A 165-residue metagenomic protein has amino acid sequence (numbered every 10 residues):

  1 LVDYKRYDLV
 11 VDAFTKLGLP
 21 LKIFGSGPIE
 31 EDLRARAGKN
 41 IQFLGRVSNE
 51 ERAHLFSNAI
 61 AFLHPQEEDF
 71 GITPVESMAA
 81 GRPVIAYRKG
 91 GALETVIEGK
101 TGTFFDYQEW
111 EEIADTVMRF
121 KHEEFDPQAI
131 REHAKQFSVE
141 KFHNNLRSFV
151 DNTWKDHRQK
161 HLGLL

Functional and structural regions predicted by a protein language model:
V2-K16, P28-D32: A conserved mid-protein helix/loop that constitutes part of the nucleotide-sugar donor-binding site
V10-V11, L21, I113, I130 (+1 more regions): A structural motif in glycosyltransferase catalytic domains
E30-E51: Nucleotide-activated donor-binding/catalytic signature segment of Leloir-type glycosyltransferases, i.e., the conserved
H54-A59, L146: Short alpha-helical donor nucleotide-sugar binding micro-motif in glycosyltransferases
S57-D69, R82: Acidic donor-binding loop of glycosyltransferase active sites
P83-Y87, V96: Short hydrophobic beta-strand element within catalytic cores of glycosyltransferases and related nucleotide-activated
L93-M118, F125: Change "using UDP/GDP/dTDP sugars" to "using nucleotide sugars
Q108, H122-G163: A charged, aromatic-enriched C-terminal amphipathic alpha-helix characteristic of glycosyltransferases across folds
